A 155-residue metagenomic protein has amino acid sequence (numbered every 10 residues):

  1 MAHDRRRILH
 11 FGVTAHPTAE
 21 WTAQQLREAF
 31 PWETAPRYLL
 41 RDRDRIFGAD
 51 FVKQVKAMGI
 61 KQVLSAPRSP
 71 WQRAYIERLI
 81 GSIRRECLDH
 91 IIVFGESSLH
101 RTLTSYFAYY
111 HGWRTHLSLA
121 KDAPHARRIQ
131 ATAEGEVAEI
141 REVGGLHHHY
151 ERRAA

Functional and structural regions predicted by a protein language model:
M1-A155: Charged DNA-binding/catalytic regions of mobile-element recombinases
